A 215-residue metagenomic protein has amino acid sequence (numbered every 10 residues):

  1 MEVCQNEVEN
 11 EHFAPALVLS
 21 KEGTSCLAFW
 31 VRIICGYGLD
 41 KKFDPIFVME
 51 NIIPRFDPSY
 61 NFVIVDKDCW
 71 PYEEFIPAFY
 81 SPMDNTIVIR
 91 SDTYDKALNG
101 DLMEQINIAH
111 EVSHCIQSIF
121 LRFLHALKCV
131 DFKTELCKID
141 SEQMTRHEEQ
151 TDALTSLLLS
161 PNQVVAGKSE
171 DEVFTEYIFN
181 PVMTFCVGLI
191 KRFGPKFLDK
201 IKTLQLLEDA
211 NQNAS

Functional and structural regions predicted by a protein language model:
M1-L19, Q163-S215: Pan-zinc metallopeptidase signature
M1-P77: A metal-dependent hydrolase signature that marks the N-terminal structural subdomain at the beginning of catalytic folds
N61-N107, V112, S118-I119, L124: Active-site scaffold of zinc-dependent metalloenzymes
L102-I106, Q117-E149: Post-HEXXH active-site segment of zinc metalloproteases
M144-P161: An active-site-proximal "capping" alpha-helix that borders the catalytic cofactor pocket
